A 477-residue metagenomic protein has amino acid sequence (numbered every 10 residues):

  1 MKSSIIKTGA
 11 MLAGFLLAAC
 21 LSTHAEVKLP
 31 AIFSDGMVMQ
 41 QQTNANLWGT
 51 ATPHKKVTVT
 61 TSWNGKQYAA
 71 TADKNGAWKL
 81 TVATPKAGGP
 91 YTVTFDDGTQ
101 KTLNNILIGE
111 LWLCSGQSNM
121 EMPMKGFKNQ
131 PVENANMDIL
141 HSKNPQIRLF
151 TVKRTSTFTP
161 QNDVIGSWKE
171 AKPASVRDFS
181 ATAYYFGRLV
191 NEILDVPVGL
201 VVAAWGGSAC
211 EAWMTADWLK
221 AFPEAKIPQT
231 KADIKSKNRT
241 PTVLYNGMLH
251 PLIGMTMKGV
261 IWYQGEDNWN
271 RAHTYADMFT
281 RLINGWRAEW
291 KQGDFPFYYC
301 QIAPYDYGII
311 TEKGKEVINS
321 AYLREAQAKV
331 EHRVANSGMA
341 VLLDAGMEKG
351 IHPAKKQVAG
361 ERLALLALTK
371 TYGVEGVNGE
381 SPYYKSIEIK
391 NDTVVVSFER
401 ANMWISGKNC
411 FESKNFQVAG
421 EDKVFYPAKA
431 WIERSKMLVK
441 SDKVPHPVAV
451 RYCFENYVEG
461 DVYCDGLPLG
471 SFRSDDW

Functional and structural regions predicted by a protein language model:
M1-E26: Bacterial Sec-dependent N-terminal signal peptides
E26-W477: Cell-envelope and extracellular/periplasmic
